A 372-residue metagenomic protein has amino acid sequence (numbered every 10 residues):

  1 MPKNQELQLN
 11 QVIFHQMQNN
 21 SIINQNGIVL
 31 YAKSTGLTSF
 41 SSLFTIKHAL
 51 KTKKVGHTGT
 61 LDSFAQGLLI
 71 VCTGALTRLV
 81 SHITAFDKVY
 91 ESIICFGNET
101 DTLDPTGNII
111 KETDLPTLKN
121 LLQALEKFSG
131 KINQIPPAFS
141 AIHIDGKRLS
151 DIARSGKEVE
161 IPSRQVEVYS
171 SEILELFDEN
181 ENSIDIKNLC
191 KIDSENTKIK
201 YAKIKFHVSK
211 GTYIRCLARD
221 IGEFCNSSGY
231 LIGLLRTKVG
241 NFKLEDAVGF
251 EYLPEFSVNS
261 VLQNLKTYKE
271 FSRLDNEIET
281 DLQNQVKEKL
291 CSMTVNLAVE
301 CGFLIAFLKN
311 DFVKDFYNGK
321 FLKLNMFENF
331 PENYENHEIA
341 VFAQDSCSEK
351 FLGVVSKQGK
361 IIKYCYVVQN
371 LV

Functional and structural regions predicted by a protein language model:
P2-G36, F40-L61, A65-L68, D185-D193 (+3 more regions): Accessory RNA 3′-end/elbow-binding domains used by RNA modification enzymes
P2-S209, R215-D246: Catalytic cores of RNA-modifying enzymes
F206-H207, G211, G302, A306: Short, surface-exposed loop/turn motifs that are enriched in glycine and acidic residues and include a nearby proline
